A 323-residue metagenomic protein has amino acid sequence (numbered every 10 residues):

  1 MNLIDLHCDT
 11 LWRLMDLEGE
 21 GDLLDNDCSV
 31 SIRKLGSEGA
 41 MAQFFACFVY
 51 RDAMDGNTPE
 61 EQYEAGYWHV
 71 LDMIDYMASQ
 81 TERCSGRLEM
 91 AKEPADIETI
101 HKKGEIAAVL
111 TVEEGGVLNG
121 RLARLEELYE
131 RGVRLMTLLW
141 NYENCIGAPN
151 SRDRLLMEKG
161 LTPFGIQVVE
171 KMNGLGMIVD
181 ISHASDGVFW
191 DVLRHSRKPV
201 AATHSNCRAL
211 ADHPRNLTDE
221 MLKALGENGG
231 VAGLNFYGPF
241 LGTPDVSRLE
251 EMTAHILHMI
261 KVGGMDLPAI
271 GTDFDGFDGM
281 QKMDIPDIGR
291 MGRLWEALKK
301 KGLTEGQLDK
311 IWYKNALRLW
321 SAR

Functional and structural regions predicted by a protein language model:
M1-N235, P239-P244, T253, L257-I260 (+4 more regions): Extended, charged catalytic domains and RNA/DNA-binding interfaces, predominantly in divalent-metal-using enzymes
D55-N57, Q281, W320: Metal-dependent catalytic neighborhoods of phosphoester/phosphodiester hydrolases
C207, G276, R318: Active-site micro-motifs of SAM-dependent methyltransferase domains
F236, G263-D287: Short acidic/histidine-rich active-site segments
S247: Residue-level signal for the nucleotide or nucleotide-sugar donor/cofactor binding architecture
L257, K261-G264, G279, K299 (+2 more regions): Hydrophobic alpha-helix feature that most strongly marks membrane-spanning transmembrane helices and their immediate
P286-R323: Mid-to-C-terminal alpha-helical segments outside catalytic/metal-binding sites
